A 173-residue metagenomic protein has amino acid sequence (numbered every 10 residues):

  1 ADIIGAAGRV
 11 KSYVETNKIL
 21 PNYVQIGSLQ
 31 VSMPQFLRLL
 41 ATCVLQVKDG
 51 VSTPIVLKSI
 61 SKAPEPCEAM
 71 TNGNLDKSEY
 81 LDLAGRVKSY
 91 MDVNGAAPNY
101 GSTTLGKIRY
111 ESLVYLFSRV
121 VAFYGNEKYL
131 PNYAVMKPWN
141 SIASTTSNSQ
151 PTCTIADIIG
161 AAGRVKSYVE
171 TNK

Functional and structural regions predicted by a protein language model:
A1-S12, T16, I159-N172: Thr-biased low-complexity repeat/linker tracts and other Thr-enriched repetitive architectures
A7, F36-T42, A84, L113-F117: Short, structured motif recognition centered on aromatic/hydrophobic residues
K11-V14, N22-G27, V87-M91, P98-T104 (+1 more regions): A structural feature that tracks compact, well-ordered secondary-structure segments with a strong bias toward
P21, L40, V47, P98 (+3 more regions): Extracellular "spike/adhesin" assembly and maturation modules and analogous cytosolic coiled-coil scaffolds
V24, Q30-S78, G125, Y129-G163: Polar/charged low-complexity regulatory segments
I26-F36, T103-L113: Structural motif
